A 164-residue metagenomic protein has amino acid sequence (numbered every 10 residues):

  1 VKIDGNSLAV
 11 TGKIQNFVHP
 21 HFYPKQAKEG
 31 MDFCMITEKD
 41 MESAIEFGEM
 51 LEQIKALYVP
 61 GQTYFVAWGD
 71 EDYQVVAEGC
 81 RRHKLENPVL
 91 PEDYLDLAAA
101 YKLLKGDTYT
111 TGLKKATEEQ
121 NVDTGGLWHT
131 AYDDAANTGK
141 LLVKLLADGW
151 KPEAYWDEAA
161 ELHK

Functional and structural regions predicted by a protein language model:
V1-A77, R81, P88, E118-E119: Conserved non-catalytic scaffold segment of RNase H-like nuclease domains
F17-H19, P24-C34, E38-M41, A98-A136: Active-site-proximal helix-loop-helix substrate-binding element of RNase H-like nuclease domains
A44, D93, T130: Residue-level "edge-of-site" marker
V75, A136-K140: Short amphipathic alpha-helical face segments that pack within enzyme cores and frequently flank/anchor catalytic
P88, W128, W150-A154: Short conserved catalytic/interaction loops centered on acidic-Pro-aromatic/His motifs
P88-Y101: Conserved beta-strand -> loop -> alpha-helix junction used to position metal-binding or nucleic-acid-contacting
E119, K140-K164: Acidic two-metal-ion nuclease catalytic site recognized across multiple nuclease folds, prominently DnaQ/RNase D-T
